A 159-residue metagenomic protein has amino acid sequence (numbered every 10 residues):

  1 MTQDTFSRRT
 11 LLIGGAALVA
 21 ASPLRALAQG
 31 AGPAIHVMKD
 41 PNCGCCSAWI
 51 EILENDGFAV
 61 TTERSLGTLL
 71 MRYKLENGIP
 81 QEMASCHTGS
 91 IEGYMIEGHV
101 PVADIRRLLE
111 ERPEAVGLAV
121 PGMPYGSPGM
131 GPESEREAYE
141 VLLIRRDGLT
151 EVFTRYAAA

Functional and structural regions predicted by a protein language model:
M1-Q29: N-terminal export signals
L24-D40: C-terminal segment of N-terminal export signals and the immediately downstream linker at the start of the mature
A34-I35, A59, G93-M95: Short active-site oxyanion
D40-A48: Conserved redox-active cysteine motifs that mediate thiol-disulfide chemistry, especially di-cysteine Cys-X(1-2)-Cys
W49, L66-L69, P101, I105: Stable alpha-helical elements in mature extracytoplasmic
I52-T61: Conserved helix-turn-beta segment immediately C-terminal to the redox Cys motif in thioredoxin-like folds
V60-M71, I91: Thiol-based oxidoreductase modules, predominantly thioredoxin-like and allied folds used for disulfide exchange
L75-A159: Thiol/selenol-based redox catalytic cores and closely related redox-interacting motifs
